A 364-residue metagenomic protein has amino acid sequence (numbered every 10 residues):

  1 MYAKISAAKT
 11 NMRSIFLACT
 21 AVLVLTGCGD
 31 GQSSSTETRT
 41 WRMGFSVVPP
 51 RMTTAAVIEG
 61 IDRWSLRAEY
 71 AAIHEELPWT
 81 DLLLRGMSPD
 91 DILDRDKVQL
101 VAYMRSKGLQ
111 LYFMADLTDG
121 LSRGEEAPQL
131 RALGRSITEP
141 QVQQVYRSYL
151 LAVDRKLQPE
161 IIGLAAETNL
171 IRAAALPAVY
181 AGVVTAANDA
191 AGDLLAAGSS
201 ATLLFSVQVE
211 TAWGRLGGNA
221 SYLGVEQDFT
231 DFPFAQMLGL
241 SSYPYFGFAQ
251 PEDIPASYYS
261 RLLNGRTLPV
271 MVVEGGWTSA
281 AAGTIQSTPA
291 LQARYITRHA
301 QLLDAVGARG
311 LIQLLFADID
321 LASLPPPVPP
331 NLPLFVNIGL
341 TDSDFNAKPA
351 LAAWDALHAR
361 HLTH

Functional and structural regions predicted by a protein language model:
L25-G27: C-terminal motif of bacterial Sec signal peptides marking the signal peptidase cleavage site
S34-Q143, G163, E167-N169, G239 (+1 more regions): N-terminal substrate-binding region of glycoside hydrolase catalytic domains
T53-G60, R95-V98, Y146-L150, V209-T230 (+2 more regions): Alpha-helical scaffolding within the catalytic cores of extracellular/periplasmic polymer-degrading hydrolases
I73, L157-E160, L164-A166, V207 (+2 more regions): Aromatic- and acid-rich polysaccharide-binding/catalytic face of secreted or lumenal carbohydrate-active enzymes
Y149-V179, L204-S206: Active-site groove signature of glycoside hydrolases
G163-A166, A187-S221, P269-G276, R309-D318: Aromatic-lined carbohydrate-recognition surfaces of secreted/lumenal glycan-active proteins
E252-L311: Catalytic-core region of carbohydrate-active enzymes that cleave or remodel glycosidic bonds
A282-R294, I312-H364: Aromatic-rich peripheral "rim/lid" segments of glycoside hydrolase catalytic domains that contact and position glycan
